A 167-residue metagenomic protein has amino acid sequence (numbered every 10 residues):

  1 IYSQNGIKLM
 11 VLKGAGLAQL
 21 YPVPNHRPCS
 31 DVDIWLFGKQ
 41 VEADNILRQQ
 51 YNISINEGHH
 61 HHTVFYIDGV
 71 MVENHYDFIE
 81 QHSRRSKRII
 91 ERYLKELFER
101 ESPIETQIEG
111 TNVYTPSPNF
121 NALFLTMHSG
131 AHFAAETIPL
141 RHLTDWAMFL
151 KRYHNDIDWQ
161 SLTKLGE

Functional and structural regions predicted by a protein language model:
I1-S30, L36-E167: Conserved NTP-donor binding/palm subdomain of two-metal-ion nucleotidyltransferases/polymerases, i.e., the charged
